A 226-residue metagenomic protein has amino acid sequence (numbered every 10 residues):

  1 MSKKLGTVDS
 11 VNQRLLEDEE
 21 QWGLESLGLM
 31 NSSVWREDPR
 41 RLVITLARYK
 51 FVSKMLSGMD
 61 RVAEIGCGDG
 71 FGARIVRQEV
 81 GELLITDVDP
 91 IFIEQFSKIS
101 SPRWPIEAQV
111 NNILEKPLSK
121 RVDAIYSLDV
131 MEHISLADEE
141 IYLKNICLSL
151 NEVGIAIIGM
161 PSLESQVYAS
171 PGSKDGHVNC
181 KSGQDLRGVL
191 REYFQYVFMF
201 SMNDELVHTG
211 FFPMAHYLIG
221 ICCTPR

Functional and structural regions predicted by a protein language model:
M1-K120, A124-Y126, A137-K144, H177-G188 (+2 more regions): Conserved N-terminal segment of class I S-adenosyl-L-methionine
D129-H133: Short catalytic micro-motifs in class I SAM-dependent methyltransferases
S135, Q166, V207-H208: Glycine/Thr-rich phosphate-binding loops of Rossmann-like dinucleotide-binding domains
L150-I155: Short glycine-dipeptide loop
I158-V178: Short, glycine-/aromatic-enriched active-site segment of Class I SAM-dependent methyltransferases
